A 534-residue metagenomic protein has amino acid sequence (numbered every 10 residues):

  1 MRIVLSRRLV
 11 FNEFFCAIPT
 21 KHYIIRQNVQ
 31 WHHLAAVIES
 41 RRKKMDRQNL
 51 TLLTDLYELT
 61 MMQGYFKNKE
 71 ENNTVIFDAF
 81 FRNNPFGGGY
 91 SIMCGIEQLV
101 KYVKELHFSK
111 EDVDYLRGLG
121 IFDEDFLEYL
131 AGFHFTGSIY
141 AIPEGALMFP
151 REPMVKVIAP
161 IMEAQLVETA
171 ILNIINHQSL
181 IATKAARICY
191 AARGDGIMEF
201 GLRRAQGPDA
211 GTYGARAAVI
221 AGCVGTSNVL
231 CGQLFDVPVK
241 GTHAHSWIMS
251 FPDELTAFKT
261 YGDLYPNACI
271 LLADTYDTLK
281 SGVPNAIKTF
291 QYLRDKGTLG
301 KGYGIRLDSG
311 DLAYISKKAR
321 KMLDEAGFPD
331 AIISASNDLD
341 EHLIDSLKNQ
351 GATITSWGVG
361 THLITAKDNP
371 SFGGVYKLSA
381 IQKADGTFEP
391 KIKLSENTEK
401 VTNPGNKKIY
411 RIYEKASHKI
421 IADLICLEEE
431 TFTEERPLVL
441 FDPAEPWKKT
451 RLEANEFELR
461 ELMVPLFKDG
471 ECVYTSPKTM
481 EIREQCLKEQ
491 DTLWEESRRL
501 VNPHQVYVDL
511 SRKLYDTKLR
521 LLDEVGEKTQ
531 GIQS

Functional and structural regions predicted by a protein language model:
I3-V4, F11, P19-I25, S40: Short terminal hydrophobic/aromatic SLiMs and anchors at protein ends
F11-N12, V224: Residues at the start of alpha-helices and the adjacent loop-to-helix junctions
I38-C269, R294-D295, K377-S534: Ordered alpha/beta subdomains of enzyme catalytic regions
S246-I421: Glycine-rich phosphate/ribose-binding loops and adjacent secondary-structure elements that form binding surfaces
